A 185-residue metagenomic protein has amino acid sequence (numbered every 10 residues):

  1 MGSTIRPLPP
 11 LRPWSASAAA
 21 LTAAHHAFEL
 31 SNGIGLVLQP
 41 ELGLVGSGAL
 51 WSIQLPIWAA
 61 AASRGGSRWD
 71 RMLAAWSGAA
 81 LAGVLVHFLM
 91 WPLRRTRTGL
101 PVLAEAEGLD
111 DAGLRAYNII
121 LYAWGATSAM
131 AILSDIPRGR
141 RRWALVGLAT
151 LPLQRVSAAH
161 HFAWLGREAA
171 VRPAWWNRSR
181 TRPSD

Functional and structural regions predicted by a protein language model:
M1-D185: Short amphipathic, positively biased membrane-proximal segments that drive organelle/inner-membrane targeting
